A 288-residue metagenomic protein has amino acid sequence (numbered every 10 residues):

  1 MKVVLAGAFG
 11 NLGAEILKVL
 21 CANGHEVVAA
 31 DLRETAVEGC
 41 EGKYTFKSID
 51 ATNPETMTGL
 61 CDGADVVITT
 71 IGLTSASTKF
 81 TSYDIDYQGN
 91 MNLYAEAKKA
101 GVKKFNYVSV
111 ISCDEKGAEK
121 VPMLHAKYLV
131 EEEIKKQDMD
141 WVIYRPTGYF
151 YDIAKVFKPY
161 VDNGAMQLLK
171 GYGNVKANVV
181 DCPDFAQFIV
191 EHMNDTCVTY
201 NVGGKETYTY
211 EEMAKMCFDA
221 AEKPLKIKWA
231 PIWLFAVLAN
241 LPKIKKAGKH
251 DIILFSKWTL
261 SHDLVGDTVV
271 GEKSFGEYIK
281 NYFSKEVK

Functional and structural regions predicted by a protein language model:
V3-N23: N-terminal Rossmann NAD(P)H-binding glycine-rich loop of SDR-like oxidoreductase domains
T35-N92, E96-K99, D114-K116: NAD(P)H-binding glycine-rich loop region in Rossmannoid oxidoreductase-like domains and their noncatalytic homologs
L73, K79-V161: Glycine-/Pro-rich loop/turn segments that contact NAD(P) or position catalytic residues in Rossmann-like domains
Y151-P159, E191-Y200, K223-P224: Glycine/proline-rich active-site loop of Rossmann-fold NAD(P)-dependent oxidoreductases
K170-V175, Y200-Y208, F218-E222, V265-V270: Glycine-rich Rossmann NAD(P)(H)-binding loop
G171-H192, V198-N201: Substrate-positioning beta->alpha
E212-S261: Terminal hydrophobic/aromatic helix or amphipathic segment near a protein terminus
L260-K288: Amphipathic terminal alpha-helices
